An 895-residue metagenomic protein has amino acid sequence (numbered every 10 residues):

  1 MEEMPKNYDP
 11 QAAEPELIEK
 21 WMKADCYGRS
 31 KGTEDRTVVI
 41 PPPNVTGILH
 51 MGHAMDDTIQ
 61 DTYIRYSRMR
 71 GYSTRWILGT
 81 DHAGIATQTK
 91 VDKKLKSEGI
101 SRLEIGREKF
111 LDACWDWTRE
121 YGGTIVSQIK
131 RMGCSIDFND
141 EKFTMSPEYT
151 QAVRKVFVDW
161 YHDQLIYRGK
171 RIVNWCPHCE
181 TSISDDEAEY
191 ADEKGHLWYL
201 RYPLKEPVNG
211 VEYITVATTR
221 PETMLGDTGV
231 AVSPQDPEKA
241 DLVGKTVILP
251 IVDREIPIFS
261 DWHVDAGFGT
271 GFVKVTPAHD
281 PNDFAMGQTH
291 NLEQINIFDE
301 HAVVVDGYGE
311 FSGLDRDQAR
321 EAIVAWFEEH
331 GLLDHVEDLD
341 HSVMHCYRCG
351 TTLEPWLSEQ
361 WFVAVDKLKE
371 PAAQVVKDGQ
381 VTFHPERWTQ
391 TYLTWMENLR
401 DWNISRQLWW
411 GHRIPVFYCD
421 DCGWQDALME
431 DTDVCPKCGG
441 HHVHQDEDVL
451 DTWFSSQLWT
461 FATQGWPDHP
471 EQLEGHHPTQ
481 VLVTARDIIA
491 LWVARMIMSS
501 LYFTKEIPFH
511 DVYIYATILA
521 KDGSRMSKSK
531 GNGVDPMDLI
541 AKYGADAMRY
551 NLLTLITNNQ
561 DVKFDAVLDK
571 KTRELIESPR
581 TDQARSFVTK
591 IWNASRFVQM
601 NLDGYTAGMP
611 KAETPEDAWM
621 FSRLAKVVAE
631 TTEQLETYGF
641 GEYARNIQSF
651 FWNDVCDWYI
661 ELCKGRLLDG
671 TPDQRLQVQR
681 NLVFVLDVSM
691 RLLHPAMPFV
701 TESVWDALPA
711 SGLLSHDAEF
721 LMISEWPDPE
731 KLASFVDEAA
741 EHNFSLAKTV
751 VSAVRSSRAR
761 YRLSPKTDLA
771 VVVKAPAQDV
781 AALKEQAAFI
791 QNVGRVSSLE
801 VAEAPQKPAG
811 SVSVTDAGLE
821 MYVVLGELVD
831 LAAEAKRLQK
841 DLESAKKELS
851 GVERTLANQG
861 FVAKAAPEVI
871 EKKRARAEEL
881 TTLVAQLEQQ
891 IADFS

Functional and structural regions predicted by a protein language model:
M1-Q235, F259, T276-T289, E293-Y308 (+9 more regions): N-terminal, positively charged nucleic-acid-binding surface of large information/translation enzymes
P5-K6, G79-H82, F110-W115, N139-T150 (+10 more regions): Conserved short loop/turn motifs at secondary-structure junctions
G32-I40, T62, E98-S101, V126-G133 (+9 more regions): Active-site-adjacent bridging/hinge elements
G52-I64, G71, T80-D81, Y149-A152 (+9 more regions): Structured ligand/cofactor/substrate-binding pocket environments in proteins
S97-D112, T382-F383, M537, N558-V567 (+2 more regions): Short, polar/flexible loop-turn hinges at active-site or ligand-entry regions and domain interfaces
C179, V252, C349, D420-C422 (+1 more regions): Short Cys/His-rich metal-coordination motifs, predominantly Zn2+-binding knuckles/fingers
W198-E206, K245-P250, M344-Y347, F417 (+1 more regions): Short acidic-hydrophobic surface loop/beta-edge motif
Y199, T394-F454, L458, Y502-A545 (+1 more regions): Feature 926 captures the class I aminoacyl-tRNA synthetase adenylation module centered on the KMSKS loop
